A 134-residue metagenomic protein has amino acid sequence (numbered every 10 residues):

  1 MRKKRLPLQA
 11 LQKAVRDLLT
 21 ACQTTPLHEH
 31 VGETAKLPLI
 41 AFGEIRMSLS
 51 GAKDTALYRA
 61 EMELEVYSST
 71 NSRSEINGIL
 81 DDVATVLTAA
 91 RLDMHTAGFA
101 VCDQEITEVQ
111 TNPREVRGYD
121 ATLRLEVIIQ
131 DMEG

Functional and structural regions predicted by a protein language model:
M1-H30, E44-G134: Charged, amphipathic alpha-helical segments and their flanking helix caps
G32-T34: Short, glycine-/polar-rich solvent-exposed loops and beta-turns at beta-strand/coil boundaries
K36-L37, G51: Short acidic/glycine-rich loop or secondary-structure boundary segments that cap or lie
L37-I45: A short, hydrophobic beta-strand-centered structural micro-motif
